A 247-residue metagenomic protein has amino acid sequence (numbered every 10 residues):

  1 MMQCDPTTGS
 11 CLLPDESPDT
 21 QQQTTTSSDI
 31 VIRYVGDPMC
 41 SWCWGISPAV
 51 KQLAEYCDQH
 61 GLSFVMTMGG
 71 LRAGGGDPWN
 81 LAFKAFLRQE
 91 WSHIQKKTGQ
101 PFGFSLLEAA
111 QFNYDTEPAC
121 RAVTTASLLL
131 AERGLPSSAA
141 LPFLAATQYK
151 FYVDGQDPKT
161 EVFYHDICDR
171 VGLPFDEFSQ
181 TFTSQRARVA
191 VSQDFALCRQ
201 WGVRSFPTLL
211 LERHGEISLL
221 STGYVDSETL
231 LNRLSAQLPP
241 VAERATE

Functional and structural regions predicted by a protein language model:
M1-P18, Y34-V35, M39, I46-E55 (+1 more regions): C-terminal cap of thioredoxin/glutaredoxin-like
Q21-S27: Non-catalytic pre-domain segments flanking phosphatase-related domains
S27, E117, V203-R204: A generic fold-level signal
S28-I32, L62: Extreme N-terminal starter segment of soluble prokaryotic enzymes
M39-S41, G76, R88, C198: Intrinsically disordered regions, especially transient/low-confidence alpha-helical propensity segments and coil-helix
S47-F151: Structural alpha/beta surface segment adjacent to cysteine/selenocysteine redox centers across thiol/disulfide enzymes
